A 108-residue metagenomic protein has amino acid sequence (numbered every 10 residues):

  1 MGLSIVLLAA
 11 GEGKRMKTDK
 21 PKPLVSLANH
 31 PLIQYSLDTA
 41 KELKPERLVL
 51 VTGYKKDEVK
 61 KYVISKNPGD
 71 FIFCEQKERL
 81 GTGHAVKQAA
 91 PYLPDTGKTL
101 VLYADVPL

Functional and structural regions predicted by a protein language model:
M1-T18: N-terminal nucleotide-binding beta1-loop-alpha1 segment
G11, D19-K22, E75, V101-Y103: Residue-level signal for pocket-adjacent positions within structured domains
E12, K20-P23, D70, T82: Glycine-rich, flexible loop/turn motifs
M16, L24, V59: Short clusters of hydrophobic/aromatic residues that line enzyme substrate/ligand-binding pockets
D19-S36: Short catalytic helix/loop segments, enriched in acidic residues and glycine and frequently bearing histidine
P31-Y103, L108: Conserved N-terminal catalytic core of the sugar/cofactor nucleotidyltransferase
